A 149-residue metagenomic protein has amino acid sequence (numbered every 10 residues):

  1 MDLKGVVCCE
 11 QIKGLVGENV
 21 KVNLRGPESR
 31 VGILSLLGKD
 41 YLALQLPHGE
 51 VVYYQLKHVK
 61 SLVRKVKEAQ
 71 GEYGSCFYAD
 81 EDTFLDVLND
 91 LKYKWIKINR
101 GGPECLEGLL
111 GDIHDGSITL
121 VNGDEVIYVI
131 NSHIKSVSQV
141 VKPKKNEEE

Functional and structural regions predicted by a protein language model:
M1-E107, G111-E149: Short glycine-rich, low-complexity segments
